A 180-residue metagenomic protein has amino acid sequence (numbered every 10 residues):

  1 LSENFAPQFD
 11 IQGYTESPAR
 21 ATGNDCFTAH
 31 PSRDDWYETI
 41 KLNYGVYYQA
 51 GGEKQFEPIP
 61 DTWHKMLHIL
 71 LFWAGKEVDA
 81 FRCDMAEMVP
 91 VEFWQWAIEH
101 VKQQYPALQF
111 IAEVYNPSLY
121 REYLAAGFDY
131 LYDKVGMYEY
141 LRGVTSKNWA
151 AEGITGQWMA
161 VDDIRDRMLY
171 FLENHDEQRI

Functional and structural regions predicted by a protein language model:
L1-F72: Substrate-binding/active-site clefts of carbohydrate-active enzymes
E3, H68-L71, D79-M168: Active-site-proximal helices and loops of the catalytic beta/alpha 8
F9, F27, Y44, F72-W73 (+5 more regions): Aromatic side chains
P18, Q49, W96, E139 (+2 more regions): A broad, structure-centric signal for solvent-exposed, well-ordered loop/edge residues that line or flank functional
E38, D162-I180: Active-site clefts of carbohydrate-active enzymes
E57-I59, R82-M85, R179-I180: Active-site rim elements
